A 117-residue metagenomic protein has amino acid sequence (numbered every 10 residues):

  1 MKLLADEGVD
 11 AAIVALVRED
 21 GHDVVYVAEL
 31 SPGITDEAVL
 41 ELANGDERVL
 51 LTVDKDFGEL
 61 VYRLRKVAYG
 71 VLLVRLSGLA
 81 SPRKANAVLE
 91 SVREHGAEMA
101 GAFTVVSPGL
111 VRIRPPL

Functional and structural regions predicted by a protein language model:
K2-V49: N-terminal first-folded block
E7, V53-K55, L76: Short secondary-structure boundary segments
R18-H22, E37, K66, V88-E94: Ribonuclease/tRNase effector modules and their secretory precursors
L42-N44, V67-G70: Short, hinge-like loop/turn segments at secondary-structure boundaries
A43-V61: Acidic, metal-binding active-site segment of PIN/NYN-like and related structure-specific nucleases
L60-Y62, V67-A68: TOPRIM-like Mg2+-dependent DNA-processing core and adjacent phosphate-binding/basic surface
Y69-R112: C-terminal structural segments of small proteins and small subunits
P115-L117: Short, C-terminally biased terminal segments at protein or domain edges
